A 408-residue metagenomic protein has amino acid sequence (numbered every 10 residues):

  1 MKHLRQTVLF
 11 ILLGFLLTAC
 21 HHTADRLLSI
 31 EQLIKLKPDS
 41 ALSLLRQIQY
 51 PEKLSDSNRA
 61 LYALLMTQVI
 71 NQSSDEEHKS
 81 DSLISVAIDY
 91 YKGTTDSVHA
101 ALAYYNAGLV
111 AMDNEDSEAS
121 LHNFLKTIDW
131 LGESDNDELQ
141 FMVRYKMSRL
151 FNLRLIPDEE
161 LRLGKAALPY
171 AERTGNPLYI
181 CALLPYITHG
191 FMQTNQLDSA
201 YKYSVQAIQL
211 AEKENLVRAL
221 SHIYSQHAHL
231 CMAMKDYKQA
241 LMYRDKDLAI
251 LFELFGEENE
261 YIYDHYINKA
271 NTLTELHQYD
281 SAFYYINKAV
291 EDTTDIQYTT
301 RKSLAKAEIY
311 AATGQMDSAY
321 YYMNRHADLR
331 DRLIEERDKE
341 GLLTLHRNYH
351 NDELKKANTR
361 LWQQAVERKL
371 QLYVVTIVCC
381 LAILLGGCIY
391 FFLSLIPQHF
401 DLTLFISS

Functional and structural regions predicted by a protein language model:
L9-L16: Bacterial N-terminal signal peptides
C20-S82, G93, V98: N-terminal leader/linker segments that initiate helical-solenoid repeat arrays
A24-L42, Y50, H78-D81, D280-F283 (+1 more regions): Hydrophobic positions within repeat-based interaction scaffolds
L33-Q47, S74-V86, D116-K126, I156-K165 (+3 more regions): Helix-turn-helix repeat elements of alpha-solenoid scaffolds
R46-P51, S85-K92, L125-G132, K165-G175 (+4 more regions): Amphipathic alpha-helical segments of tetratricopeptide repeats
S57-A60, V98, E138, L178 (+3 more regions): Residue signature of alpha-solenoid helical repeat architecture, marking inter-repeat boundaries and helix-start
A63, A100-A111, N123, Q140-F151 (+11 more regions): TPR/Sel1-like alpha-solenoid repeat signature
S73-S74, A107, N114, R154 (+7 more regions): Structural motif corresponding to the intra-repeat A-B loop/turn of tetratricopeptide repeats
